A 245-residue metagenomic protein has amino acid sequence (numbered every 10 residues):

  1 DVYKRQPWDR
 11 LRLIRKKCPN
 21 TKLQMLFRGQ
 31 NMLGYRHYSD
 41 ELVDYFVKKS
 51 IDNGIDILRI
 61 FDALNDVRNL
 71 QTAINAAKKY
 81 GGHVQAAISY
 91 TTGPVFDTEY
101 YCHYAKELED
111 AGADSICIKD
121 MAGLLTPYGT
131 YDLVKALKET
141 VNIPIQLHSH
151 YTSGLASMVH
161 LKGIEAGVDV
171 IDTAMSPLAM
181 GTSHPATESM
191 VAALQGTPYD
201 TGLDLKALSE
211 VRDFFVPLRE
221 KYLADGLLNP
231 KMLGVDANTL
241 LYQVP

Functional and structural regions predicted by a protein language model:
V2-Y3: Short, small-residue-biased leader/transition segments that mark boundaries at the very start of proteins
R10-T21, R36-Q146, T152-S153: Hydrophobic, small-residue-rich alpha-helical packing segments that form membrane-like cores
I14-K17, N53, Y80, L108-A111 (+3 more regions): Change "in soluble alpha/beta enzymes" to "in soluble alpha/beta proteins
L23-Q30: Metal-cofactor-binding active-site regions of metalloenzymes
I60-A63, D120, A166-S183: Glycine-rich phosphate-binding active-site loops on the catalytic face of alpha/beta enzymes
S149-S176: Small-aliphatic-rich amphipathic alpha-helix that forms the alpha element of a beta-alpha
A179-G202: C-terminal helical cap(s) of enzyme catalytic domains, especially alpha/beta-barrels
T201-P245: A mid-to-C-terminal "edge-of-domain" accessory segment
